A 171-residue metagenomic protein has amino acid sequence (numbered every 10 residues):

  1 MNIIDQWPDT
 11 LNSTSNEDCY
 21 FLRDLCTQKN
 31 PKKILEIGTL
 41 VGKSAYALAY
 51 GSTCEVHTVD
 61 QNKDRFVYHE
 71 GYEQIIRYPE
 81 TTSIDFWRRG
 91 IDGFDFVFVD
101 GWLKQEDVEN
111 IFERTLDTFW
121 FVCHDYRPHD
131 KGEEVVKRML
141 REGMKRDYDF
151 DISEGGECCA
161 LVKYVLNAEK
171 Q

Functional and structural regions predicted by a protein language model:
M1-Q171: A short alpha-helical cap/connector motif
